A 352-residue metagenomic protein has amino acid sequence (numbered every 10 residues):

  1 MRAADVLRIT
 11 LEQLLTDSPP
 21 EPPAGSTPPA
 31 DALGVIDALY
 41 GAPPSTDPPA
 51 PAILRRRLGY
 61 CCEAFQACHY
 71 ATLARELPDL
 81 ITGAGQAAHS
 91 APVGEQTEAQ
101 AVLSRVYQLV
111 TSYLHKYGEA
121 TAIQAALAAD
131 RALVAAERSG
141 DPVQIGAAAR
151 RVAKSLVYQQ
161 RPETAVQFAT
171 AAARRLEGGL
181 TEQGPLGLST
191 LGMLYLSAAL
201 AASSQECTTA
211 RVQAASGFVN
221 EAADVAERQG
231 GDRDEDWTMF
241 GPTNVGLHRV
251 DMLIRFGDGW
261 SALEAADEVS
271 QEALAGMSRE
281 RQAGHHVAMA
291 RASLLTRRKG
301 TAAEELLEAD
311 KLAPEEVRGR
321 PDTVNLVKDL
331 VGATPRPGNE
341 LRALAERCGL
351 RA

Functional and structural regions predicted by a protein language model:
M1-Q13: DNA major-groove recognition helix of helix-turn-helix/homeodomain DNA-binding modules
A4, S18, A266-V269: A general structural motif at alpha-helix termini
T10, I36, A42, L344-R347: Low-complexity, intrinsically disordered/propeptide-like segments
T16-D47: Short, charged recognition helix plus adjacent turn of helix-turn-helix-like nucleic-acid-binding domains
L54-A352: Conserved binding/catalytic microenvironments
